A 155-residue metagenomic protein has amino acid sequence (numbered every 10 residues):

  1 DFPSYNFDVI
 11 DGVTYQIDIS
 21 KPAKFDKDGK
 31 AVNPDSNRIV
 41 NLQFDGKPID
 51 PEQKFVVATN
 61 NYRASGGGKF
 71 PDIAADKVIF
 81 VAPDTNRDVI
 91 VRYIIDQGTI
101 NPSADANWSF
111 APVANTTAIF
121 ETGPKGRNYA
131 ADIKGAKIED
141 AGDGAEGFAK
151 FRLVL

Functional and structural regions predicted by a protein language model:
D1-L155: Catalytic centers of hydrolytic enzymes
